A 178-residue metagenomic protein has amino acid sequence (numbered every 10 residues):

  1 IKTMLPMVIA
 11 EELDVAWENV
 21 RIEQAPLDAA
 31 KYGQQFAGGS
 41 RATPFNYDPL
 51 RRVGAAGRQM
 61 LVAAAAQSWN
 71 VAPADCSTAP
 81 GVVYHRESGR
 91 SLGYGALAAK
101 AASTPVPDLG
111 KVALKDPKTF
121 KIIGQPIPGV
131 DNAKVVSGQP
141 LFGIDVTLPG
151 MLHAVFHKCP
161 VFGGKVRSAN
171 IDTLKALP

Functional and structural regions predicted by a protein language model:
I1-P178: Cofactor-binding beta-sheet edge motifs in enzyme active sites
